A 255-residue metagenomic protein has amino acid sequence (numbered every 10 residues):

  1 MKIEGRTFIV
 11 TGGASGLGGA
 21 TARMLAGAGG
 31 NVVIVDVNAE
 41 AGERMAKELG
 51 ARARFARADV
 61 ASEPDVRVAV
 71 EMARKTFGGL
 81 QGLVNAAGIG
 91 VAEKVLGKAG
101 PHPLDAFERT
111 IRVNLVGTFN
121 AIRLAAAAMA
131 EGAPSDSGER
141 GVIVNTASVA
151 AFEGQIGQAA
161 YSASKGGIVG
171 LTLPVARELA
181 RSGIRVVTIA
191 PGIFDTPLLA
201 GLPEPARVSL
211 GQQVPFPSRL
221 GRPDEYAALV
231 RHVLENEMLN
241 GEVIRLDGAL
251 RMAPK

Functional and structural regions predicted by a protein language model:
I3-V33: Canonical Rossmann dinucleotide-binding motif of NAD(H)/NADP(H)-dependent dehydrogenases/reductases, specifically
R67, G90-E108, A127, E131-S137 (+2 more regions): Conserved mid-core segment of classical short-chain dehydrogenase/reductases
I89, G100-N120, V144, I168: Catalytic Tyr-X3-Lys loop
I122, S164, T172: Active-site helix of classical SDR
A127, A176-E178: Alpha-helical segment proximal to the catalytic Tyr-Lys
S148: Residue(s) in the substrate-gating loop at a strand-loop-helix junction that position the organic substrate next
E153, R231, M238-K255: Short C-terminal tail/terminal secondary-structure segment of NAD(P)H-dependent dehydrogenase/reductase domains
P215-Y226: A conserved structural motif in NAD(P)-dependent oxidoreductases
